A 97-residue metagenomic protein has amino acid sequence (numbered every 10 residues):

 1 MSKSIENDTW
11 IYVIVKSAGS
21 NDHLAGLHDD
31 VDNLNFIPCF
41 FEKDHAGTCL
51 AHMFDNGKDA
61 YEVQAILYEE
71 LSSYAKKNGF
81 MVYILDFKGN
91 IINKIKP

Functional and structural regions predicted by a protein language model:
M1-P97: Conserved NAD+-utilizing ADP-ribose enzyme module
